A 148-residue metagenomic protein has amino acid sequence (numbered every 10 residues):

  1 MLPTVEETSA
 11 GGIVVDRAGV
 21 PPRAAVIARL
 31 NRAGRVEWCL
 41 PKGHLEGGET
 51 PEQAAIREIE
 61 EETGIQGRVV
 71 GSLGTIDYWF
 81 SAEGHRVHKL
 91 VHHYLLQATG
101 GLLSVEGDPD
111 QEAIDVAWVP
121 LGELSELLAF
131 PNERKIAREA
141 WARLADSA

Functional and structural regions predicted by a protein language model:
M1-L40: N-terminal strand-loop-strand
T8-G11, A54, E62, E139: Residues within well-formed alpha-helices
A10-V14, I27, I59, V116 (+1 more regions): Hydrophobic aliphatic residue packing
R17, T99, A142: Residue-level marker of positions within ordered structural domains that often coincide with functionally constrained
L45-K135: Unchanged
K135-W141: Short, basic/aromatic-enriched C-terminal tail that caps enzymatic domains
W141-A148: Short, charged, intrinsically disordered terminal tails
